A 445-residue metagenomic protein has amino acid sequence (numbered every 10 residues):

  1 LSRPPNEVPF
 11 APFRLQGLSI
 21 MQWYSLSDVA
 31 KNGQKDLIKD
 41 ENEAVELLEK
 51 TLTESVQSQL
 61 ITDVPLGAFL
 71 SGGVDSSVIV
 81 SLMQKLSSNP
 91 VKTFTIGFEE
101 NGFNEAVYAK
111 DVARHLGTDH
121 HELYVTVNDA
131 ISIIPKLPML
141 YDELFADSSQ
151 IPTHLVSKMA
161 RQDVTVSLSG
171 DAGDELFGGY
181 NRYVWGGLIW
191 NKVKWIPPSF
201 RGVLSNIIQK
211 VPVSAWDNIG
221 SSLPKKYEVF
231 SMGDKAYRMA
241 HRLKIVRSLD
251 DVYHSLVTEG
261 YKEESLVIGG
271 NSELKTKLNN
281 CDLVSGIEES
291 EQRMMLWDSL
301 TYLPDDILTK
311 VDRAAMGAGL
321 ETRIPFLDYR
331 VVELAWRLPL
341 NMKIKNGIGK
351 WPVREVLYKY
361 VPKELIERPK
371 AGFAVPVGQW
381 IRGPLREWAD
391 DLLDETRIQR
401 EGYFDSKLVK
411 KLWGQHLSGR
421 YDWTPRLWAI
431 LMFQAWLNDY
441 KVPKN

Functional and structural regions predicted by a protein language model:
L1-D28, T53-Q57, K85-L86, T153-K158 (+5 more regions): N-terminal glutamine amidotransferase
S25-G270, R313-Y360, R386, S418-Y421 (+2 more regions): ATP-dependent adenylate-handling active sites, centered on carboxylate activation for C-N bond formation
T126-I133, E273-N280, D306-I307, R330 (+1 more regions): Active-site-adjacent bridging/hinge elements
T258-D298: Glycine/proline-rich, flexible active-site/cofactor-binding loop segments that harbor closely spaced acidic
L274-E289, W336, G402-R420, Y440: Short amphipathic alpha-helical segments and their helix-coil junctions
W297-D305, R426-Y440: Short, hydrophobic/amphipathic alpha-helical patches that form generic packing surfaces within helical domains
P304, Y360-V361: Conserved cytochrome P450 K-helix E-x-x-R motif and the immediately C-terminal K′/meander segment
V361-R420: PAPS-dependent sulfotransferase catalytic core
